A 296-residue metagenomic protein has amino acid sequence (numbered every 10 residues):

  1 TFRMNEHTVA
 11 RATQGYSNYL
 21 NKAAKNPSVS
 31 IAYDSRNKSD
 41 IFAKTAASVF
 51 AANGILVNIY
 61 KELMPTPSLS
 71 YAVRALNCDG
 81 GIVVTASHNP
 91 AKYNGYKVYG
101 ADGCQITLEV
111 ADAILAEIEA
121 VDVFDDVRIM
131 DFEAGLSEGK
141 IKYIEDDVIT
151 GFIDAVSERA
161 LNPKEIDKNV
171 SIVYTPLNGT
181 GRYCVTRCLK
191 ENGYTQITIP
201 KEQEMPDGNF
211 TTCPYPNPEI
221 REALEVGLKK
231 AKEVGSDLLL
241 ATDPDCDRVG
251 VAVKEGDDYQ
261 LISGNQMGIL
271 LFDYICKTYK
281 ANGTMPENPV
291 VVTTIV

Functional and structural regions predicted by a protein language model:
T1-A12: Catalytic domains of riboflavin
T8, N94-A223, K230: Gly/Ser/Thr-enriched, mixed-charge loops and adjacent short helices that form phosphate/oxyanion-binding elements
A12-V29, A160-K168, E233: Glycine-rich phosphate/diphosphate-binding loops that line cofactor/substrate pockets in enzymes
K25-Y93, E191, T195-V251: N-terminal small/polar loop signature for handling phosphorylated ligands or for N-terminal nucleophile
N26-D34, S171-Y174, P289-T294: Short glycine-rich phosphate-binding loop at a beta-alpha junction
D34-D40, P176-R182, I295: Glycine-rich phosphate-binding loops at beta-strand->alpha-helix junctions
K61, E119-E145, E255-V296: Proline/glycine-rich low-complexity loops and linkers
I82, S87, N94-I118, V249-K277: Glycine-rich phosphate-binding loop of actin/hexokinase-like ATP-binding domains
